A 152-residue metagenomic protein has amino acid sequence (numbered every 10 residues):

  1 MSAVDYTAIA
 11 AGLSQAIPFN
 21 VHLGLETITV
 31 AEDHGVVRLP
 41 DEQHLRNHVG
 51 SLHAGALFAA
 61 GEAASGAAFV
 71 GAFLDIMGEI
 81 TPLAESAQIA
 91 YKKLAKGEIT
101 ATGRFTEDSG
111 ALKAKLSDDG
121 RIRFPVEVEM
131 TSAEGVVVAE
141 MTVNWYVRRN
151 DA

Functional and structural regions predicted by a protein language model:
M1-P18: Extreme N-terminal tail/first-helix region
V21-T27, E85-Y91, A111-K113: Short structured motifs
H22, E32, L52, A64 (+3 more regions): Short connector loops at helix/strand junctions that flank enzyme active sites, especially segments positioning acidic
H22-L52: Catalytic strand-loop segment that frames the active site of acyl-thioester-processing enzymes
E26, Q88-A90, T102-R104, E129 (+1 more regions): Residues located in well-ordered beta-strands
G55-I76: Active-site helix/loop of acyl-thioester processing domains in fatty-acid/polyketide metabolism, spanning hotdog-fold
F69-E107: Hydrophobic beta-strand-centered segment that forms part of the acyl-chain substrate-binding groove
A95-K96, T106-A152: HotDog/MaoC-like acyl-thioester-processing domains
